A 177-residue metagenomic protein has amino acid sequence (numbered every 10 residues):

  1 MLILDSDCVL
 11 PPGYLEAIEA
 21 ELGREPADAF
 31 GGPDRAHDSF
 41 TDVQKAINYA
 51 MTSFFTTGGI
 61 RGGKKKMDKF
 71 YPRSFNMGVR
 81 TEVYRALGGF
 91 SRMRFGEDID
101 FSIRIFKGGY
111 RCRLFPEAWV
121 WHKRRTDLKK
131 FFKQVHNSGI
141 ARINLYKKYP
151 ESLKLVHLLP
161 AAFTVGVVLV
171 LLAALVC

Functional and structural regions predicted by a protein language model:
M1-V9: Short beta-strand-to-loop acidic/aromatic patch adjacent to the donor-nucleotide binding site
I3, F30-D34, N48-Y49, F115-E117: Short glycine/serine/threonine-enriched helix-capping/active-site loop that flanks the nucleotide-sugar donor pocket
L10, D38, V79, E97 (+1 more regions): A conserved hydrophobic position in a structured secondary element of the catalytic/binding core that shapes
P12-K45: Conserved donor NDP-sugar-binding/catalytic core segment of glycosyltransferases
A36, G59-R85, R94, D100 (+4 more regions): A recurrent flexible, glycine/aromatic-enriched loop bordering the glycosyltransferase active site that acts as
S91-L153: Catalytic donor/gating beta->alpha subdomain of glycosyltransferases that bind UDP-sugars
V156-A161: Select subsegments of transmembrane alpha-helices in polytopic membrane proteins, especially boundary-proximal
F163-C177: Membrane-embedded multi-pass helical conduit in multi-pass membrane proteins, especially envelope-biosynthetic
